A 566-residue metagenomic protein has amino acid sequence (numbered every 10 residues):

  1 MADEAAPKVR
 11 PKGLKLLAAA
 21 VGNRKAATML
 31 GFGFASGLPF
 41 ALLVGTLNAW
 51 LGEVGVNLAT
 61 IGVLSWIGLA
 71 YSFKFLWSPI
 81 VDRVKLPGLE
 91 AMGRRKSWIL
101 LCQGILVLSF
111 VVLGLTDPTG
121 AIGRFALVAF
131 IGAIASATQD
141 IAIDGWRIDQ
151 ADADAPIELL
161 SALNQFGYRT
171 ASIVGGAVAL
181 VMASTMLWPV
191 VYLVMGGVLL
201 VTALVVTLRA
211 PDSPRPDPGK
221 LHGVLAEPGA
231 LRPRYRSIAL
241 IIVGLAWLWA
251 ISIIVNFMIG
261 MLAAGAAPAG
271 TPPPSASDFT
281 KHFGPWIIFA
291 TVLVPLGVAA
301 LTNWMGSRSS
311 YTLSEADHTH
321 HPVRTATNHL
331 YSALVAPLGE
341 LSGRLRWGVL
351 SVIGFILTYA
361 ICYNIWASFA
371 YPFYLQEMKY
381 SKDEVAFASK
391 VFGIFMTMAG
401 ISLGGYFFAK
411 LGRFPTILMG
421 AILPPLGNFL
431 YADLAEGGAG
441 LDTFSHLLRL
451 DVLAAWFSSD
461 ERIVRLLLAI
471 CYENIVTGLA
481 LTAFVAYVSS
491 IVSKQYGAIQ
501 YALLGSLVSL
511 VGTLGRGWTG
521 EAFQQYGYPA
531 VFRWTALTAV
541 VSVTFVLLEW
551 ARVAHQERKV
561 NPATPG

Functional and structural regions predicted by a protein language model:
M1-N23, G114-A126, D152-F355, I361 (+1 more regions): Intracellular loop-helix junctions on the cytosolic face of multi-pass helical membrane proteins
L16-E53, L345-W366: Pair of pore-lining "gating" transmembrane helices in MFS-fold secondary transporters
P39, G45-T60, G260-F279, S368-A386: Short amphipathic helix-loop junctions that connect adjacent transmembrane helices in Major Facilitator Superfamily/SLC
L58-A59, I148, D152-L163, K382-E384 (+1 more regions): Loop-to-transmembrane helix entry/capping segments in MFS-fold secondary transporters and related SLC/MFSD carriers
A70-W77, A290-N303, V385-A409, G420 (+2 more regions): Transmembrane alpha-helices of Major Facilitator/SLC transporters
K74-A91, A183, A399-M419, F523-Q524: Helix-to-loop junctions at the C-terminal end of transmembrane segments in multipass secondary transporters
T138-A151, G478-S493: Intracellular juxtamembrane helix-capping segments at the cytosolic ends of symmetry-related transmembrane helices
P415-A483: C-terminal transmembrane helical hairpin of 12-TM major facilitator-type secondary transporters
